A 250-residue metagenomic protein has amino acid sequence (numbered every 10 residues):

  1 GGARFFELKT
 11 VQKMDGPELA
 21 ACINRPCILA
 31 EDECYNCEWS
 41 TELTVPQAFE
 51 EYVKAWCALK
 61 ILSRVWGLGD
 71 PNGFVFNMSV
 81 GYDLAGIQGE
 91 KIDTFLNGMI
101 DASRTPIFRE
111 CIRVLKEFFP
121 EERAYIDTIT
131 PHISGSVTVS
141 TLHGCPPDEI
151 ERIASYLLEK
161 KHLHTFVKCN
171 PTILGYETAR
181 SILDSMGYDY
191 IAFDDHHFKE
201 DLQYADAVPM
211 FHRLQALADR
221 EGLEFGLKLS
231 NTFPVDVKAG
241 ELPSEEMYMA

Functional and structural regions predicted by a protein language model:
G2-L223, N231-D236: Active-site entrance/lid segments in N-terminal catalytic domains of soluble metabolic enzymes
V237-A250: Catalytic alpha/beta core domains of metabolic enzymes, predominantly
